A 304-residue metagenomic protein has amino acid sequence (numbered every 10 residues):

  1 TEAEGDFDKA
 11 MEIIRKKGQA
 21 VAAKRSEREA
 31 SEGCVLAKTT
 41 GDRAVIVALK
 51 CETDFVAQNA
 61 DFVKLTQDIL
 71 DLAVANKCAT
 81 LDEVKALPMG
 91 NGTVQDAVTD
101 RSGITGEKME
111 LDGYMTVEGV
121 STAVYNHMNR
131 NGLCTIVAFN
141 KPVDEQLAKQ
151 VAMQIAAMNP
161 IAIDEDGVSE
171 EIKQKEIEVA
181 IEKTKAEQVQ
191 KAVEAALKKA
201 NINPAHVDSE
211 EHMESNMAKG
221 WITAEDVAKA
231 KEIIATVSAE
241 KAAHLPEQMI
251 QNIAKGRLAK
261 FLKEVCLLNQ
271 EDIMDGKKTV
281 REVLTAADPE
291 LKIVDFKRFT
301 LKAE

Functional and structural regions predicted by a protein language model:
T1-E304: N-terminal assembly/interaction segments in proteins that build large macromolecular machines
